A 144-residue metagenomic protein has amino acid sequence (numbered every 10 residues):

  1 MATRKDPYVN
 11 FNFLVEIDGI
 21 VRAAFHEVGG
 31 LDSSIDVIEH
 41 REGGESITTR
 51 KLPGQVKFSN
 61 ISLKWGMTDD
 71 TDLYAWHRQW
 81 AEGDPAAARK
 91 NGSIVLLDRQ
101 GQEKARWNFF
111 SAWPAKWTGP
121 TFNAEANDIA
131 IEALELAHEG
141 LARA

Functional and structural regions predicted by a protein language model:
M1-A144: Glycine-rich, low-complexity intrinsically disordered segments
